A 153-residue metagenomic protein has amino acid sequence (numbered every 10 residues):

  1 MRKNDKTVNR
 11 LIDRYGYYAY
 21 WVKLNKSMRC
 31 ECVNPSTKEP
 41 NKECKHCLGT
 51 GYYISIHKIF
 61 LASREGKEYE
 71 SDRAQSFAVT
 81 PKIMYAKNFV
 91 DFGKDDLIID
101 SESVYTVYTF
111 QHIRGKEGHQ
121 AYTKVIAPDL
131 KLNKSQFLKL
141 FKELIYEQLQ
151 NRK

Functional and structural regions predicted by a protein language model:
M1-N4, D13, K23-K153: Short, conserved turn/kink motifs that form compact alpha/beta structural patches or helix kinks used as
K6-Y18: Polar/charged low-complexity regulatory segments
